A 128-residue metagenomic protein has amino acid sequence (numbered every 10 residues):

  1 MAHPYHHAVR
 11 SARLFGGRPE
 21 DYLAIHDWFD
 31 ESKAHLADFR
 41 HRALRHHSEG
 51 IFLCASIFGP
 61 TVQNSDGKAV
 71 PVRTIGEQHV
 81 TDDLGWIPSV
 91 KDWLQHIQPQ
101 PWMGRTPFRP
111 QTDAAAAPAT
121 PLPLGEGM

Functional and structural regions predicted by a protein language model:
M1-M128: N-terminal membrane-targeting hydrophobic helices
